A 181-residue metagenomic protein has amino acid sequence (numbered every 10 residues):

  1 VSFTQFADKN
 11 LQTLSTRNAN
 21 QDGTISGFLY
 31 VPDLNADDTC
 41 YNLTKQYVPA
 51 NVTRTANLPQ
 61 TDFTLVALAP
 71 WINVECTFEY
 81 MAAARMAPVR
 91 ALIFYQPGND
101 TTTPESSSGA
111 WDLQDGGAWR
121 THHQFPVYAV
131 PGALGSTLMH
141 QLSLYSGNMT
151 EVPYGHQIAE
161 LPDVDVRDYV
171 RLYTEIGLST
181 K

Functional and structural regions predicted by a protein language model:
V1-T180: Structured lumen-facing ectodomains of secretory-pathway proteins
